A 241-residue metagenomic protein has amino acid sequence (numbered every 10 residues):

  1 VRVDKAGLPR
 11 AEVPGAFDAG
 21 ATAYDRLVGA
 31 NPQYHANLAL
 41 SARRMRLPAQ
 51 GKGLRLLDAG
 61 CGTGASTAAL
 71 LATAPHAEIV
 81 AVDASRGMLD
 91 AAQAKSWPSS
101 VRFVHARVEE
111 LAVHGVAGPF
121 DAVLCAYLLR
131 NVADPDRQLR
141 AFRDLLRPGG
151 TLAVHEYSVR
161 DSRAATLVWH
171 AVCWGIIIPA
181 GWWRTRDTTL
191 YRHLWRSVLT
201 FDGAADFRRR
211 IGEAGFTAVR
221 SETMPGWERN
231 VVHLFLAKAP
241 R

Functional and structural regions predicted by a protein language model:
V1-A49, A65-A69, R192-W195: Conserved class I S-adenosyl-L-methionine
V28, V159-G212, T223: C-terminal alpha-helical "lid/dimerization" subdomain adjacent to the S-adenosyl-L-methionine
R55-L111: Class I SAM-dependent methyltransferase SAM/SAH-binding core
E109-V123: A short acidic, Gly/Pro-enriched loop at the edge of an enzyme's catalytic core that lines a small-molecule cofactor
A122-P135: A short SAM/SAH-binding and catalytic strip from SAM-dependent methyltransferases
D136-P148: A short glycine-rich, Lys/Arg-flanked "PGG" loop and its adjoining helix->strand segment in the class I
G150-Y157: Conserved beta-strand signature within the Rossmann-like core of class I S-adenosyl-L-methionine
A214-T217, T223-R241: Core SAM-dependent methyltransferase catalytic element
